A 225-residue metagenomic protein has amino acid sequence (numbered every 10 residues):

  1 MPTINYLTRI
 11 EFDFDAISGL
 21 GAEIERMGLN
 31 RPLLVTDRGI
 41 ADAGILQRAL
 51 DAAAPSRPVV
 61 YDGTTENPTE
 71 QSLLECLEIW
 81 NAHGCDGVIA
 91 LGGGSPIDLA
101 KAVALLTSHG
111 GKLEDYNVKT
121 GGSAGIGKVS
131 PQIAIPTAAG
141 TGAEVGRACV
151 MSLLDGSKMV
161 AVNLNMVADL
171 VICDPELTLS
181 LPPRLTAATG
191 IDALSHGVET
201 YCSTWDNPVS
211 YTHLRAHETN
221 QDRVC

Functional and structural regions predicted by a protein language model:
M1-P55, Y61: An N-terminal, well-structured beta->alpha segment
L33-L34, I89, I133: Conserved beta-strand elements of the Class I
A41-K112: N-terminal small/polar loop signature for handling phosphorylated ligands or for N-terminal nucleophile
S108-P208: A glycine/threonine-rich phosphate-anchoring loop and its flanking beta-alpha core in nucleotide/phosphate-binding
T212-N220: Conserved small/polar residues in nucleotide/adenosyl-binding loops
R223-C225: Hydrophobic alpha-helical segments, chiefly the membrane-spanning helices and signal/signal-anchor peptides
